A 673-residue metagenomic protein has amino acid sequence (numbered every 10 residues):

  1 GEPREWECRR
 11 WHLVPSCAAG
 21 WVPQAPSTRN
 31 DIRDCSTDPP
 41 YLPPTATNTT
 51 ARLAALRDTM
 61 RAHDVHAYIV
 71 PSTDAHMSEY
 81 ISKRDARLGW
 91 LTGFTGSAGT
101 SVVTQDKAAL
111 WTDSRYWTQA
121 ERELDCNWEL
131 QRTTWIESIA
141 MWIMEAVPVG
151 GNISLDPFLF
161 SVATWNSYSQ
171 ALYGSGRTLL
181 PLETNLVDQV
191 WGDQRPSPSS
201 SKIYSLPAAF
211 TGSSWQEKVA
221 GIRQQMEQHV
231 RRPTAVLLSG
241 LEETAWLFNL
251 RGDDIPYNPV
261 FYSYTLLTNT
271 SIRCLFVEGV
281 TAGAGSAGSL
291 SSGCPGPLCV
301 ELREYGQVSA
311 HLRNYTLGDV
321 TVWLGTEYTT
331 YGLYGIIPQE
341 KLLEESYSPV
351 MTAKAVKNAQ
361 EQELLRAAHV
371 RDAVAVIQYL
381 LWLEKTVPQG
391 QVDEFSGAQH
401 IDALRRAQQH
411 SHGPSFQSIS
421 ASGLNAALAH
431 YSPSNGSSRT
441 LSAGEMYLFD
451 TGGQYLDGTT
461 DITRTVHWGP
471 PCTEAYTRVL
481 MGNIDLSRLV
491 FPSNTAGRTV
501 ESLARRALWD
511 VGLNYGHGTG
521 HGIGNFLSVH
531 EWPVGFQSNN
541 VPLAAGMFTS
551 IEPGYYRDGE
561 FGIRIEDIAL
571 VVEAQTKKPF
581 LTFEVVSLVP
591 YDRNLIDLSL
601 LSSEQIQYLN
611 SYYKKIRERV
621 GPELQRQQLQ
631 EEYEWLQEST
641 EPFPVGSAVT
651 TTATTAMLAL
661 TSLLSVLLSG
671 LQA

Functional and structural regions predicted by a protein language model:
G1, R9-G20, A656-L668: Cleavable N-terminal signal peptides of Sec/SRP-targeted secreted and luminal proteins
W6, C17-S647, L668-Q672: Active-site neighborhoods and metal-handling regions in enzymes and metal-associated proteins
P644-A659: C-terminal GPI-anchoring signal of eukaryotic secretory precursors
